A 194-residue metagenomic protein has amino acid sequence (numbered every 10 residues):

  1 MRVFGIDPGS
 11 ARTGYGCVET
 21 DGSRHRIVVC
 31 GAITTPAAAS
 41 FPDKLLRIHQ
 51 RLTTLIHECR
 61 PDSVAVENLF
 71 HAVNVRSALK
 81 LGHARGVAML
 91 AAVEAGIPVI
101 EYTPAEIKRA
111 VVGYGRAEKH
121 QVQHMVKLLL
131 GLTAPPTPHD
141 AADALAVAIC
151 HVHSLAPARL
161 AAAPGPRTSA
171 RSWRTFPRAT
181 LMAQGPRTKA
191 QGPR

Functional and structural regions predicted by a protein language model:
M1-R194: Phosphate- and other anionic-substrate recognition elements at nucleic-acid/protein interfaces
